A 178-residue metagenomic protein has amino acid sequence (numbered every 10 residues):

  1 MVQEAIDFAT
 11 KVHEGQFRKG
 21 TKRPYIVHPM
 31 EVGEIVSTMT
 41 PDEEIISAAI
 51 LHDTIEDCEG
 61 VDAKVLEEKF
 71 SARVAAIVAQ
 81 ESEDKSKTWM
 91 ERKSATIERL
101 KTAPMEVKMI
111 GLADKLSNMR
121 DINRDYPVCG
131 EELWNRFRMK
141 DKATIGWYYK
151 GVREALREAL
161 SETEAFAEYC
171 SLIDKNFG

Functional and structural regions predicted by a protein language model:
M1-G178: Active-site helical microenvironments for divalent-metal-assisted chemistry
